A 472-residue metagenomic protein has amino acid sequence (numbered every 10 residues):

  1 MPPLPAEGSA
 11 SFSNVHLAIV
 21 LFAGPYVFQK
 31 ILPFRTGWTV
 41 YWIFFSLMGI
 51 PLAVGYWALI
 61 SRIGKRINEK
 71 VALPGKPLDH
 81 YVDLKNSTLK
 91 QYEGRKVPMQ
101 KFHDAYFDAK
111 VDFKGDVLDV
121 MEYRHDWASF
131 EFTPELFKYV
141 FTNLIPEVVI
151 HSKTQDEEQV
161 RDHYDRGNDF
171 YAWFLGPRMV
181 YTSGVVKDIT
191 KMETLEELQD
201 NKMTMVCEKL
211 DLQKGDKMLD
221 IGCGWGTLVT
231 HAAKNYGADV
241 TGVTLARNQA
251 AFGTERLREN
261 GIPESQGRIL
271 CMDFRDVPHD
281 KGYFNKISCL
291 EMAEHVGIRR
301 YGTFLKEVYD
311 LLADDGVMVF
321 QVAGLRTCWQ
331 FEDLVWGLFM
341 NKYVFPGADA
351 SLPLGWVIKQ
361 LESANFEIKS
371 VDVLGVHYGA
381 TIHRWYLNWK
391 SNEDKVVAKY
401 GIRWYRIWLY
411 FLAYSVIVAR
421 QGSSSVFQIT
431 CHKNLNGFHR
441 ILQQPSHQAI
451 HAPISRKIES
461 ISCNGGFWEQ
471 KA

Functional and structural regions predicted by a protein language model:
M1-Q199, M205, K234-Y236: Feature captures hydrophobic
K214-G224: Conserved class I S-adenosyl-L-methionine
W225-Y236: Conserved SAM-binding loop of SAM-dependent methyltransferases across substrates and taxa, primarily the Class I
G261-D276: Conserved SAM-binding strand-loop segment of SAM-dependent methyltransferases
R275-I287: A short acidic, Gly/Pro-enriched loop at the edge of an enzyme's catalytic core that lines a small-molecule cofactor
G302-D314: A short glycine-rich, Lys/Arg-flanked "PGG" loop and its adjoining helix->strand segment in the class I
D315-A323: Conserved beta-strand signature within the Rossmann-like core of class I S-adenosyl-L-methionine
A323-I441, P445-H447: Substrate-binding/catalytic lobe of Class I Rossmann-like enzymes that use SAM or dcSAM, i.e., the mid-to-C-terminal
